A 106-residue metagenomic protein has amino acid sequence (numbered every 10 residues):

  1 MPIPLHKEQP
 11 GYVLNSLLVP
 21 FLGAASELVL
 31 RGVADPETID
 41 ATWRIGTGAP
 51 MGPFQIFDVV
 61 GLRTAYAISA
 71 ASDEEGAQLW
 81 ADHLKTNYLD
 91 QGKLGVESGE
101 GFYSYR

Functional and structural regions predicted by a protein language model:
M1-Q9, L30-R31, D35-R106: NAD(P)-dependent Rossmann-like dehydrogenase/reductase catalytic/cofactor-binding core
P2, N15-A24: Structural/interface elements that position substrates and couple domains in central-metabolism enzymes
L18, V29-L30: Catalytic-core segments of class I nucleotidyltransferases/pyrophosphorylases that form NMP-activated intermediates
